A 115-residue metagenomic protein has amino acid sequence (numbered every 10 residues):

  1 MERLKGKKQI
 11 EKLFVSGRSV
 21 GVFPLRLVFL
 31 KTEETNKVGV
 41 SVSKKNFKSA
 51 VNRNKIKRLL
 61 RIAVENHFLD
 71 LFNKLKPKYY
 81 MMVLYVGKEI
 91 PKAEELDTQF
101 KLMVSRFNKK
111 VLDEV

Functional and structural regions predicted by a protein language model:
M1-V115: Positively charged, solvent-exposed patches that mediate nucleic-acid binding
